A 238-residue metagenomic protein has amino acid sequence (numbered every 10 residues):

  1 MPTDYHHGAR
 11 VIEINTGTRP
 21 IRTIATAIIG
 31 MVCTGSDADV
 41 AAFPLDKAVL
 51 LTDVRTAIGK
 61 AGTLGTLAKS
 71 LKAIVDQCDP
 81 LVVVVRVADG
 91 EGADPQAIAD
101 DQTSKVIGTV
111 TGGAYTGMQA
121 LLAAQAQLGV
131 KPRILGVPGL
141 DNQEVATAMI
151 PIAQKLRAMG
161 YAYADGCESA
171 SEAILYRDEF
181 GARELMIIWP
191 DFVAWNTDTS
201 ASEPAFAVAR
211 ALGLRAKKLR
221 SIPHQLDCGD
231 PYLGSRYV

Functional and structural regions predicted by a protein language model:
P2-I24, I28-T56, K72-D79, V87 (+1 more regions): A glycine- and small-residue-enriched flexible loop/hinge signal that marks low-structured segments
L64-A68, P80-V84: Membrane helical hairpin/interfacial module
